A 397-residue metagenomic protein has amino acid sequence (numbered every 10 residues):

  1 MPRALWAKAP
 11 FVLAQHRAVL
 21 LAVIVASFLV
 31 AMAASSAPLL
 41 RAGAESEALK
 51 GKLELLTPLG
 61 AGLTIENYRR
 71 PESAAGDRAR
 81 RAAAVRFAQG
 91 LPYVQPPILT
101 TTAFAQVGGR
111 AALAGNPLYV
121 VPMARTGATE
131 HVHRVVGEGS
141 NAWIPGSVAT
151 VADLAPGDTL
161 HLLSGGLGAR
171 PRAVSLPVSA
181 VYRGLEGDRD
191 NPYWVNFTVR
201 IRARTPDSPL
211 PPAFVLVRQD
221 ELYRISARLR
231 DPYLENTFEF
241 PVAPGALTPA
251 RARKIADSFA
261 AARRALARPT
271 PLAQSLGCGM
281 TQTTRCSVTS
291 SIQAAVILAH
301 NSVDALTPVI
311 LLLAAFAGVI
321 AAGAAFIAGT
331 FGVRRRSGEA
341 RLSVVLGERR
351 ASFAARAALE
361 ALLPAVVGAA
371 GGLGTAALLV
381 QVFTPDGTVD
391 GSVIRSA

Functional and structural regions predicted by a protein language model:
M1-A321, D386: Membrane transport/envelope proteins' first extracytoplasmic loop
H16, G323-P364: Interfacial "coupling" helices/loops that link adjacent transmembrane helices in transporter permeases
P38-S46, I327-R335, A377: Short helix-terminus and kink motifs of transmembrane alpha helices, predominantly at the cytoplasmic interface
G157, G347, G372: Conserved G/P- and acidic residue-centered "switch" motifs that form tight phosphate/ATP-binding loops in soluble
T270-C286, A328, G332, A361-G372: Alpha-helical transmembrane segments of integral membrane proteins, especially early/N-terminal helices
S302-G329, A355-E360, D390-S396: Membrane-entry segments of alpha-helical transmembrane domains in multi-pass membrane proteins
F326-G329, G338, L359-A397: Small-residue-rich transmembrane alpha-helices
